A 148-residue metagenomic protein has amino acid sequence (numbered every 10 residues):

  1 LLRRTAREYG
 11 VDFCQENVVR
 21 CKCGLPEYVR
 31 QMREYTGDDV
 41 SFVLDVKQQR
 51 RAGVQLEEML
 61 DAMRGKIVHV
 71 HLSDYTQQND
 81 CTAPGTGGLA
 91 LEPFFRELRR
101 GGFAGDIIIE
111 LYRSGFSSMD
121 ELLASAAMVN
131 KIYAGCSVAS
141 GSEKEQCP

Functional and structural regions predicted by a protein language model:
L1-S41, R51, Q146-P148: Active-site acidic/histidine proton-transfer and metal-coordination neighborhood in alpha/beta enzyme cores
L2-F13, E97-A104, G135-C136: A structural motif corresponding to the C-terminal end of an alpha-helix and its immediate exit/capping segment
R3-R4, E34, D61, R96-R99 (+1 more regions): Surface-exposed alpha-helical segments enriched in charged/polar residues
F13, D45, V70, L98 (+2 more regions): Conserved, mostly hydrophobic/aromatic
Q15-N17, V46, L111-R113: Short glycine-centered, acidic/aromatic-flanked micro-motifs in structured strand/loop junctions that mark active-site
K22, P26, R30, Q48-A104 (+1 more regions): Gly/Pro-rich active-site loop or hairpin
S41-K47, R99-R100, Y133-V138: Short, basic, helix/turn surface patches
S118-G141: C-terminal helical cap(s) of enzyme catalytic domains, especially alpha/beta-barrels
